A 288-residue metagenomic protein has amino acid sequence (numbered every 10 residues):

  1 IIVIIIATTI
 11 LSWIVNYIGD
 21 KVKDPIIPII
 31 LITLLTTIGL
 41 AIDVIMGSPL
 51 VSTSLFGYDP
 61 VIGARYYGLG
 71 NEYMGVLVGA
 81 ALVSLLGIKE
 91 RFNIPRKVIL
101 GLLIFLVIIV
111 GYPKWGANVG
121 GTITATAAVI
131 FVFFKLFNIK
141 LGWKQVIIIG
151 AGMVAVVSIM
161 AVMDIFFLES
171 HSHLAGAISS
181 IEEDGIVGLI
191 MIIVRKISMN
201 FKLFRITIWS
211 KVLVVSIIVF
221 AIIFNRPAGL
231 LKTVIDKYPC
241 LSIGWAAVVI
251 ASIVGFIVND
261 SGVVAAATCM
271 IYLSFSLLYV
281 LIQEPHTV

Functional and structural regions predicted by a protein language model:
I1-V61, Y67, N71-I94: Core alpha-helical transmembrane segments of integral membrane proteins
D20-I30, N93-V98, N138-A151: Membrane-interfacial entry segments at the cytosolic side of transmembrane helices
D24-Y58, Q145, M153-D184: Aromatic-rich transmembrane-lumenal/periplasmic boundary elements in polytopic membrane proteins
F56-V78, K114, I178-S210: Short aromatic-rich membrane-water interface segments that cap or initiate transmembrane helices in multi-pass membrane
R96, R226-G244: Membrane-interface helix-loop-helix junctions at transmembrane boundaries of multi-pass membrane enzymes, predominantly
G101-F105, G120-I159: Hydrophobic alpha-helical segments of polytopic membrane proteins
V110-G120, I257-V264: Membrane-interface helix caps and helix-loop-helix hairpins in membrane proteins
L277-V288: A juxtamembrane structural motif centered on a specific transmembrane helix
